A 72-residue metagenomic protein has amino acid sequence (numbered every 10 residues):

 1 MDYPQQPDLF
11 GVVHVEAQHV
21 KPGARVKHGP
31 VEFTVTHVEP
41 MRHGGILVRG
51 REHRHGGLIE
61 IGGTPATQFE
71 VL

Functional and structural regions predicted by a protein language model:
D2-F10, G56-L72: Intrinsically disordered, low-complexity, charged/polar segments
V12-H14: N-terminal intrinsically disordered, low-complexity tails
T34-T64: Basic/aromatic-rich interaction segments and small domains that mediate binding to polyanionic partners
